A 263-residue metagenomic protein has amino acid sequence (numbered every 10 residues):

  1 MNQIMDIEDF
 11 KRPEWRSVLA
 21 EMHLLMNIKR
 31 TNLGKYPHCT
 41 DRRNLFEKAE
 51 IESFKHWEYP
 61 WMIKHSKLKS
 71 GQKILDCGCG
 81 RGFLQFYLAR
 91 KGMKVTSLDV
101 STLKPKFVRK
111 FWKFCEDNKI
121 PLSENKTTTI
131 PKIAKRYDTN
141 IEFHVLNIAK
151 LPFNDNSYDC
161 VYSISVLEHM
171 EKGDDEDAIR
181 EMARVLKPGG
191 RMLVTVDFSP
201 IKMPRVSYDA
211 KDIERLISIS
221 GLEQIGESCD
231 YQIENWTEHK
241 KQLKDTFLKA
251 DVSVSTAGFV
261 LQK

Functional and structural regions predicted by a protein language model:
F54-G71: Conserved alpha-helix/loop element of class I SAM-dependent methyltransferases that forms part of the SAM/SAH-binding
S70-G80: Conserved class I S-adenosyl-L-methionine
F83-K150: Class I SAM-dependent methyltransferase SAM/SAH-binding core
A149-V161: A short acidic, Gly/Pro-enriched loop at the edge of an enzyme's catalytic core that lines a small-molecule cofactor
C160-G173: A short SAM/SAH-binding and catalytic strip from SAM-dependent methyltransferases
E176-P188: A short glycine-rich, Lys/Arg-flanked "PGG" loop and its adjoining helix->strand segment in the class I
G189-D197: Conserved beta-strand signature within the Rossmann-like core of class I S-adenosyl-L-methionine
M203-Q232: Conserved Class I S-adenosyl-L-methionine
